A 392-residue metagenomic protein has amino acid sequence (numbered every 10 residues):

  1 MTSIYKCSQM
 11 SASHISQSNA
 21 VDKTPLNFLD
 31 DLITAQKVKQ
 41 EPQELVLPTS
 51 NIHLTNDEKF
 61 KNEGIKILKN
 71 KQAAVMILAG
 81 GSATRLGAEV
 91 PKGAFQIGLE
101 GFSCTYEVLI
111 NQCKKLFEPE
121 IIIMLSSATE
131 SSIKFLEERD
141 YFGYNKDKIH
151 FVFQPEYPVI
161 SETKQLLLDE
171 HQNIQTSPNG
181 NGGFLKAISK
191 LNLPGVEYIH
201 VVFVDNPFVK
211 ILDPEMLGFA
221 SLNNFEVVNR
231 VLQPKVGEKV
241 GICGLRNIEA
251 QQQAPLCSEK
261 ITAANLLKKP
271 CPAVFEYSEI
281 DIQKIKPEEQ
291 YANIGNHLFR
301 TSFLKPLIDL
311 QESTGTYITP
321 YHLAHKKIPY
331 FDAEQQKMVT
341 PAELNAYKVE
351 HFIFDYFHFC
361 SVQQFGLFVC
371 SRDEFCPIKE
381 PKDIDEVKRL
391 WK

Functional and structural regions predicted by a protein language model:
Y5, S11-H150, P158, D169-N181 (+6 more regions): N-terminal glycine-rich phosphate-binding loop and ensuing alpha1 helix
T24, E41, L47, V90 (+9 more regions): Intrinsic-disorder/low-complexity coil detector
T55, A94, F102, V159-I160 (+4 more regions): Residues in flexible loops and secondary-structure boundaries
L125, F153-P155, V369-S371: A general secondary-structure junction signal
F142, K146-V240, G244: Conserved beta-loop-beta/alpha segment of the NTase-like Rossmann-fold superfamily that binds/positions NTPs
E197-F203, F208-L212, L217-K392: Catalytic core of tubulin tyrosine ligase-like
